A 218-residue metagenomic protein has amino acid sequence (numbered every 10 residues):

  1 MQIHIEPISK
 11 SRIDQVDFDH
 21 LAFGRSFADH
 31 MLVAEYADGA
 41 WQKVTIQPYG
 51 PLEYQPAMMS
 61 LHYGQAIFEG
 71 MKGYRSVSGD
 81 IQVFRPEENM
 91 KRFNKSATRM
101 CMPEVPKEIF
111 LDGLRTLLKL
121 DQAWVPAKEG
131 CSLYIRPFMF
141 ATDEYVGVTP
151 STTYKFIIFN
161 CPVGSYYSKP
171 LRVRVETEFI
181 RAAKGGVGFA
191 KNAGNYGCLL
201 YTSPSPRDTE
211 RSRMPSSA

Functional and structural regions predicted by a protein language model:
M1-L200: Conserved alpha/beta cores of soluble small-molecule-handling proteins
Y196, S216-A218: Intrinsically disordered, low-complexity segments enriched in polar/charged small residues
Y201-D208, A218: Conserved small/polar residues in nucleotide/adenosyl-binding loops
R211-R213: Basic polycationic patches enriched in arginine
